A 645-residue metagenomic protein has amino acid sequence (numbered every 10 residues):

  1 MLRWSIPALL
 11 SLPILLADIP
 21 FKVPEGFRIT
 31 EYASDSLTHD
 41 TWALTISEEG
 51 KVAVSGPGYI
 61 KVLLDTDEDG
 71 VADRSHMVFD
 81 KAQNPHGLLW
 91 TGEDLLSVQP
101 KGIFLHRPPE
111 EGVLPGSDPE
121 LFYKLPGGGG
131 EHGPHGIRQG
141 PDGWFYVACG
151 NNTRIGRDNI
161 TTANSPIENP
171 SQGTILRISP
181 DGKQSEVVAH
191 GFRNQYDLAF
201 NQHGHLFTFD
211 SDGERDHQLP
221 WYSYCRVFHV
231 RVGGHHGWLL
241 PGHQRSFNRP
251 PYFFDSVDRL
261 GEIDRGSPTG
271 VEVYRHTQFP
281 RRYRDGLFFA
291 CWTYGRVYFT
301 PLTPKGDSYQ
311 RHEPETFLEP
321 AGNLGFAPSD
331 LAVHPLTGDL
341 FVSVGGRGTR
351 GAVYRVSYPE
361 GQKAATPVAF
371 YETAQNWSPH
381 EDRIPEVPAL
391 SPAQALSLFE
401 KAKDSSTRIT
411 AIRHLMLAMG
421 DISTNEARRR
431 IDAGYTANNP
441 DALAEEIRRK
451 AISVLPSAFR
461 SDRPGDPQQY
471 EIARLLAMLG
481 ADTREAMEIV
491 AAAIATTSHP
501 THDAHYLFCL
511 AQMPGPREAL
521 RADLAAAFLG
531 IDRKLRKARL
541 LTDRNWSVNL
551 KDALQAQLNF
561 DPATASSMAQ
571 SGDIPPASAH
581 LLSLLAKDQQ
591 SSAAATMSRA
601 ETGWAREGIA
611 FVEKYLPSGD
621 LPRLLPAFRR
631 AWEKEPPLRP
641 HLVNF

Functional and structural regions predicted by a protein language model:
M1-W4: Positively charged n-region of N-terminal signal peptides that target proteins for export
P7-A17: Hydrophobic h-region of N-terminal signal peptides that target proteins for export in Gram-negative bacteria
L16-H380, P385-A389, T483: Beta-propeller domains with acidic blade repeats across secreted/periplasmic ectodomains and cytosolic WD/CNH propellers
F289, V342-G346, A352, V356-F645: Long, ordered, helix-rich scaffold segments
